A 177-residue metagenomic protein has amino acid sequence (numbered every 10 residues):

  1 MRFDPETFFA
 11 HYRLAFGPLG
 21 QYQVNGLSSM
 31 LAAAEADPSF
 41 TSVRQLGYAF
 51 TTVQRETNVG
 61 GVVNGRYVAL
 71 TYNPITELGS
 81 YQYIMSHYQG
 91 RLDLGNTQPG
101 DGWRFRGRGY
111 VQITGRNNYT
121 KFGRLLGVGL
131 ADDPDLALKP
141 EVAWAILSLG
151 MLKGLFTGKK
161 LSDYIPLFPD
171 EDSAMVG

Functional and structural regions predicted by a protein language model:
R2-S29, T51-M151: Peptidoglycan-targeting cell-wall enzymes and recognition modules
D4, F40-Q45, W103-R106, K139 (+1 more regions): Extracellular/periplasmic catalytic domains that process cell-envelope and extracellular macromolecules
S29-E35: Ordered core of a single globular domain
E35-A36, R124: Short polybasic/polar patches that bind polyanions
A36-A49, V63-R66, T157-D170: Surface-exposed patches in mature extracellular/periplasmic domains of secreted proteins
V53-T57, S162-G177: Acidic helix/loop microenvironments that form the catalytic cleft of cell-wall polysaccharide enzymes
Y110, G158, M175: A residue-level signal for beta-strand positions that form part of recognition/binding surfaces within mature
